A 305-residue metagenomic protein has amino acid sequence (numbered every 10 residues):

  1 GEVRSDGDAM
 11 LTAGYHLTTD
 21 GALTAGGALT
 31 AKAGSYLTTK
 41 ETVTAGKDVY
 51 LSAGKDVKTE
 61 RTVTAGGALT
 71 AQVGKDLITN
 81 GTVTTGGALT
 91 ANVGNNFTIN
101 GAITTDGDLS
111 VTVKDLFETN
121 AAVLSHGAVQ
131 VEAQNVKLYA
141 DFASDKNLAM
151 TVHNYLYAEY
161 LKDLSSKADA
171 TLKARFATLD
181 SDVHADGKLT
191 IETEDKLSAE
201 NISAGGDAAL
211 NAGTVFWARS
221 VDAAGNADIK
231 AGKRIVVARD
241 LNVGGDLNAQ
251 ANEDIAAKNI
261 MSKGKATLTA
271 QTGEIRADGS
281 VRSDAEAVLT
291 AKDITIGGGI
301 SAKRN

Functional and structural regions predicted by a protein language model:
V3-S5, A9-L11, Y15-T19, L23-A25 (+35 more regions): Extracellular beta-strand scaffolds
